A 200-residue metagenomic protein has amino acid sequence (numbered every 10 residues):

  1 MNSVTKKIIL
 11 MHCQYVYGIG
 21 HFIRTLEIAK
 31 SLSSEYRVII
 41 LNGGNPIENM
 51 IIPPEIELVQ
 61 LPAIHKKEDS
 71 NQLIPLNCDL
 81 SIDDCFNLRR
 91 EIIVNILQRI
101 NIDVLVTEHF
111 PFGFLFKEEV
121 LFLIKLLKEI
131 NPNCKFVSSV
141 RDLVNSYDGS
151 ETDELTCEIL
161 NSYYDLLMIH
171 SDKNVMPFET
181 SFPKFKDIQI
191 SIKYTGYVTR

Functional and structural regions predicted by a protein language model:
S3-G18, V106-H109: Nucleotide-activated donor-dependent transferases that construct or modify glycoconjugates
T5-M11, S31, E35-D84, R90: Conserved nucleotide-sugar phosphate-binding/catalytic loop shared by glycosyltransferases and other
H21-L32: Short amphipathic alpha-helix
P75-E118: Conserved nucleotide-sugar donor-binding subdomain of glycosyltransferases
V104, I124-D142: Active-site proximal beta-strand in glycosyltransferases
E118-I124, E151-L155: Charged helix-capping and loop-helix junction motifs
S139-R200: A nucleotide-sugar donor-handling region in carbohydrate enzymes
